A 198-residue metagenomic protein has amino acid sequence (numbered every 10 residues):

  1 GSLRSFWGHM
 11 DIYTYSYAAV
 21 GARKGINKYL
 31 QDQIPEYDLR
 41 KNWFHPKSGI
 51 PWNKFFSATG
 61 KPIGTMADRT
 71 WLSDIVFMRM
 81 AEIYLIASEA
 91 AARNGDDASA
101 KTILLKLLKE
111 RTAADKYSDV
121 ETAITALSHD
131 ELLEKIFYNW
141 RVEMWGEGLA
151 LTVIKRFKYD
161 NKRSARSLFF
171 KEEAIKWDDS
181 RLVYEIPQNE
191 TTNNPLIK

Functional and structural regions predicted by a protein language model:
G1-G21, Q33-K198: Acidic/polar-rich alpha-helix caps and helix-coil junctions
K24: FAD-binding core of flavoproteins
